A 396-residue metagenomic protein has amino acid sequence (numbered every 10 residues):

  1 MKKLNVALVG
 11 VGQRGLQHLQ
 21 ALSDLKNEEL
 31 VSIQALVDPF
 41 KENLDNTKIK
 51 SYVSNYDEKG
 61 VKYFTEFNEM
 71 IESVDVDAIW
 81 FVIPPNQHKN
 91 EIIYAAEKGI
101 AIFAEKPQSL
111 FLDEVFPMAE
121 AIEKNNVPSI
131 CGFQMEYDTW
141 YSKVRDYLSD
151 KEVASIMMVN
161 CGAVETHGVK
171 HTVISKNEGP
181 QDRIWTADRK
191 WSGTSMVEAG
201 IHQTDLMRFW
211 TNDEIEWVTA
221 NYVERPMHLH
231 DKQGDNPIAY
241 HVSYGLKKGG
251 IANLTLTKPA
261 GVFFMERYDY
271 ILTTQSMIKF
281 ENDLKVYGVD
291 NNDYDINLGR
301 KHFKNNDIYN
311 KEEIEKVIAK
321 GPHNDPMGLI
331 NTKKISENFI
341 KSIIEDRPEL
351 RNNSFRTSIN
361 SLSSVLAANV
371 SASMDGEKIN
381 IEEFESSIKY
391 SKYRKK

Functional and structural regions predicted by a protein language model:
M1-K3, E28-L30, N55, A78-W80 (+2 more regions): C-terminal helix-rich "cap/oligomerization" subdomain common to oxidoreductases
M1-N55: N-terminal Rossmann-like dinucleotide-binding module
R14, M135-Q233: Predominantly a Rossmann-like dinucleotide-binding segment in NAD(P)-dependent oxidoreductases
Q34, V61, D77, A154: Conserved acidic residues
V61-E72: Short acidic low-complexity segments
S73, D77-Y137: Beta-strand-loop-alpha-helix segment that lines the small-molecule cofactor/substrate pocket of alpha/beta enzymes
G99, N126, K151, G249 (+1 more regions): Glycine-centered short loops/turns at secondary-structure junctions
S155-M157, G179, E198-D293, T332-P348 (+2 more regions): Contiguous beta-strand/loop segments that form the cofactor/metal-binding neighborhood of enzyme cores
